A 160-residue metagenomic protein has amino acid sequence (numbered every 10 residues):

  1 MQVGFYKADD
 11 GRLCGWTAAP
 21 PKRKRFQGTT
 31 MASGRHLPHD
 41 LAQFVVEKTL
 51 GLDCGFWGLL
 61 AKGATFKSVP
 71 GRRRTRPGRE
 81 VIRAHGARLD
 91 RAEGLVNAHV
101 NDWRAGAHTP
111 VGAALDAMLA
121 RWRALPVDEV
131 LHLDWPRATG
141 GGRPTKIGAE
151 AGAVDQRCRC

Functional and structural regions predicted by a protein language model:
M1-D10, A18, K24-G28, S33-P38 (+2 more regions): Metalloprotease/metallohydrolase-associated module, dominated by Zn2+-dependent proteases
V46: Short active-site segment of divalent metal-dependent hydrolases/proteases that encodes the spacing between
